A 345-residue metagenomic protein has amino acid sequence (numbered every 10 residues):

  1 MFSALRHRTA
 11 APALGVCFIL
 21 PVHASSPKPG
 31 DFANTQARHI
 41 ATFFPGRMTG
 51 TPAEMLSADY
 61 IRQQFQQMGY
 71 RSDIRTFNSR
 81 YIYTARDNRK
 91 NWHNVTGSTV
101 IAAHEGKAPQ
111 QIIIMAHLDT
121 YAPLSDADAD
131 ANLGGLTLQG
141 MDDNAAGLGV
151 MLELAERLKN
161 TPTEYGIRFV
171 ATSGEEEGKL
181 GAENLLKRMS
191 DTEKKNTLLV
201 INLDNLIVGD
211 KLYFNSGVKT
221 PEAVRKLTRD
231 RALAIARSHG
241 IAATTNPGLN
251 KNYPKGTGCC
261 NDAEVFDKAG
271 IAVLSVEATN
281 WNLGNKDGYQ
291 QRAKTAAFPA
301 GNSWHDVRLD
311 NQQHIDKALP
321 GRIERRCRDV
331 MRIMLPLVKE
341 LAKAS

Functional and structural regions predicted by a protein language model:
A11-P21: Bacterial N-terminal signal peptides
S26-P27, T42-P52, R86-N91, L133-N144 (+4 more regions): Second-shell loop/turn segments in exported
F32-T35, H39, P52-Q67, S72 (+9 more regions): Extracytoplasmic/secreted proteins, especially bacterial periplasmic and envelope-associated proteins
H39-E105: A non-catalytic alpha/beta surface segment that caps or lines the substrate-entry region of metallo-dependent hydrolase
R47, N78-Y81, K107-A108, L118-A122 (+4 more regions): Solvent-exposed loop/turn segments at secondary-structure junctions within structured extracellular/periplasmic domains
I74, I101, Q111-M115, R168-A171 (+2 more regions): Structural recognition of the beta-strand scaffold that forms the well-ordered cores of secreted hydrolase catalytic
T76, K211-S345: Active-site-adjacent substrate-binding region of metalloamidase/peptidase-like peptide-processing proteins
T96, G135-K226: Acidic/histidine-rich catalytic neighborhood of metal-dependent amide-processing enzymes
